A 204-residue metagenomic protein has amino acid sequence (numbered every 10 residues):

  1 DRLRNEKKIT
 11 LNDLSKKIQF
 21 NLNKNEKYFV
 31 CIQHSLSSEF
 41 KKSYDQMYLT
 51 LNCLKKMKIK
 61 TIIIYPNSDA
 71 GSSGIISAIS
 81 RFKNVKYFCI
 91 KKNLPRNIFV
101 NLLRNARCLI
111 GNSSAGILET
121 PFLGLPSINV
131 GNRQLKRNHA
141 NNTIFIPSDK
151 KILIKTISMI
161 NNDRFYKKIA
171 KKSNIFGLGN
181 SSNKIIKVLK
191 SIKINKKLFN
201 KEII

Functional and structural regions predicted by a protein language model:
D1-I204: Nucleotide-activated sugar donor-binding and catalytic core shared by glycosyltransferases and related lipid-linked
